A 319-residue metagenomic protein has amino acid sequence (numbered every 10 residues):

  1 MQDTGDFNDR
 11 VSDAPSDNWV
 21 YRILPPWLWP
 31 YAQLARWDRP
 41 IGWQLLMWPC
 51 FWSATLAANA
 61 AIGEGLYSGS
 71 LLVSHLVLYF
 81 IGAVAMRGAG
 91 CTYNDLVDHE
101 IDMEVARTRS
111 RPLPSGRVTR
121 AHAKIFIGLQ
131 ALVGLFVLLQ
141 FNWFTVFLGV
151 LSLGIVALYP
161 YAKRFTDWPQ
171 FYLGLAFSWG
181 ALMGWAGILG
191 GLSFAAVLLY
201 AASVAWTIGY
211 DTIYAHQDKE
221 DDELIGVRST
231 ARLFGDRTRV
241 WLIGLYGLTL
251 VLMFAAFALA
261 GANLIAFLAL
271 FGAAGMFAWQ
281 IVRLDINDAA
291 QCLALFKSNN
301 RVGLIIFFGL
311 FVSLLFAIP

Functional and structural regions predicted by a protein language model:
G5-W29, C91, D95-V118, D211-G235 (+1 more regions): Cytosolic, membrane-interface loops and tails of multi-pass inner-membrane proteins
P26-W29, V251, A255-P319: Extended hydrophobic alpha-helices typical of membrane-associated regions
L28, A32-Q33, R111-L198, A255 (+2 more regions): Intramembrane alpha-helical segments
R36-L46: Membrane-interface helix starts
Q44-L56, P112, L173-I188, L233-D236 (+3 more regions): Small-residue-rich segments of transmembrane alpha-helices in multi-pass membrane proteins, especially helix faces
M47-V97, R107, A131-L135, L139 (+3 more regions): Membrane-embedded alpha-helical segments that form the functional core of polytopic membrane enzymes, especially those
L78-A83, H99-G149, L224-L264, L268 (+1 more regions): Multi-pass membrane catalytic core of lipid/isoprenoid biosynthesis enzymes
A89, Q130-V133, I155, A202 (+3 more regions): Membrane-embedded alpha-helical transmembrane segments of multi-pass integral membrane proteins
